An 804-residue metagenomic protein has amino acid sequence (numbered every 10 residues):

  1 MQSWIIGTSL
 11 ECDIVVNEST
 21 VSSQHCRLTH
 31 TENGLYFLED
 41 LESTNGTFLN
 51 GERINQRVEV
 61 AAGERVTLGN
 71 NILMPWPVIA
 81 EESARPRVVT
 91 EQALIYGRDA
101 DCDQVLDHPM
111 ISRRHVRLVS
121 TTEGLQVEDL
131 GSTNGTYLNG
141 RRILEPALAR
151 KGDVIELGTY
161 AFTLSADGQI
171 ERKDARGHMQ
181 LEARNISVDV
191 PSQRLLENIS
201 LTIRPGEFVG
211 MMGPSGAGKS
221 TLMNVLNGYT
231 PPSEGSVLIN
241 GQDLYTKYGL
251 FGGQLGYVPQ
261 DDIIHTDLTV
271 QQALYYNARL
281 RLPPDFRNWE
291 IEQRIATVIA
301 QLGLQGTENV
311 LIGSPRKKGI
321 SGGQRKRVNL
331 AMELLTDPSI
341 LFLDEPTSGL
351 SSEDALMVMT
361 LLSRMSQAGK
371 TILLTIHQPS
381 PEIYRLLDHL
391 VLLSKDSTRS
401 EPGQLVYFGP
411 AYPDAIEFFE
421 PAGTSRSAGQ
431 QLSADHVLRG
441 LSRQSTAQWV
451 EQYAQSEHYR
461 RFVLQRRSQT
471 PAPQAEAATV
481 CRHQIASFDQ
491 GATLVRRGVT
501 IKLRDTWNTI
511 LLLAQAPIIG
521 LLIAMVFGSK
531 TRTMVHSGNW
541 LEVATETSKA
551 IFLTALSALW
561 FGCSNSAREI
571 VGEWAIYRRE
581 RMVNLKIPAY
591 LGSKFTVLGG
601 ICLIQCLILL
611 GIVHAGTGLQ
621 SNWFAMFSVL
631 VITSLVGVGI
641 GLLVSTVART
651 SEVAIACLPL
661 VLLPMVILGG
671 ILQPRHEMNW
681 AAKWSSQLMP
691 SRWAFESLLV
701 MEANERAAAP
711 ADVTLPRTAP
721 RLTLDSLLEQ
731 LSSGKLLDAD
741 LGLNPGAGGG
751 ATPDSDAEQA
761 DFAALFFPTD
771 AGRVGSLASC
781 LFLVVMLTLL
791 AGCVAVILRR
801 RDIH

Functional and structural regions predicted by a protein language model:
M1-G69, V88-T159: Forkhead-associated
I54, R141-I143, S236-L250: ABC ATPase NBD Q-loop/coupling interface
L125-E128, T133-N134, L138-N139, L144 (+17 more regions): Topological signature of polytopic alpha-helical transporters
N227: Helix-to-loop junction immediately C-terminal to a conserved catalytic motif
T266-P283: Q-loop/switch helix immediately C-terminal to the Walker
E333-L334: ABC ATPase C-loop
L341-E345: Catalytic Walker B motif of ABC-type/P-loop ATPase nucleotide-binding domains
T360-S363, A368, L374-T375, S380-I383 (+5 more regions): Alpha-helical transmembrane segments and their short interhelical loops
